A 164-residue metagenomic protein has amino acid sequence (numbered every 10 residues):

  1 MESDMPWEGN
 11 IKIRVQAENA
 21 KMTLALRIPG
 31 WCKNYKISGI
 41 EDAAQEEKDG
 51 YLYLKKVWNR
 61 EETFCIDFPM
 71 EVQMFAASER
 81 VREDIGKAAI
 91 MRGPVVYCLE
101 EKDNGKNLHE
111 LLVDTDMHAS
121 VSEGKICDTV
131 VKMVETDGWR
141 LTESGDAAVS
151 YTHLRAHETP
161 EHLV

Functional and structural regions predicted by a protein language model:
M1-E46, K55: Carbohydrate-active enzyme catalytic cores, enriched for enzymes that act on polyanionic acidic polysaccharides
M1-E8, R14, E47, D67-R155 (+1 more regions): C-terminal beta-rich recognition modules with glycine/proline-rich loops and embedded aromatic residues
L26, F64-I66: Hydrophobic, well-ordered secondary-structure elements that form the walls of internal hydrophobic environments
K36-T63, M70-S78: A surface-exposed beta-strand-loop module
